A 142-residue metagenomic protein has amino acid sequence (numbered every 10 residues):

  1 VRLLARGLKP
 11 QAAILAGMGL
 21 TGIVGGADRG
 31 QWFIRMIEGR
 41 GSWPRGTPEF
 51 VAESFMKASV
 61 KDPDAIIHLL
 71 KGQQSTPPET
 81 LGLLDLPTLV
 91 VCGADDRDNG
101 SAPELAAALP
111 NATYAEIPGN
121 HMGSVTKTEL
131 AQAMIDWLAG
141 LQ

Functional and structural regions predicted by a protein language model:
V1-R40: Flexible "cap/lid" loop of the alpha/beta hydrolase fold
R2, E79-T80, S101-E104: A short acidic, amphipathic alpha-helical/loop segment
A12, P87-L89, T113: Proline-centered loop/turn at the N-terminus of a beta-strand
E53-T76: Hydrophobic, aromatic-rich cap/lid helix
T80-D85, A107-L109: Short, conserved loop/helix-junction motifs that constitute active-site signature segments in enzyme catalytic cores
L83-L84, V90-C92: Short beta-strand/loop motif that positions the catalytic acidic residue of the alpha/beta-hydrolase fold
A94-N120: Conserved loop-alpha-helix segment in the C-terminal half of the alpha/beta-hydrolase fold that carries the catalytic
A112-Q142: Catalytic active-site module of serine/aspartate enzymes centered on a nucleophile-bearing elbow/loop
